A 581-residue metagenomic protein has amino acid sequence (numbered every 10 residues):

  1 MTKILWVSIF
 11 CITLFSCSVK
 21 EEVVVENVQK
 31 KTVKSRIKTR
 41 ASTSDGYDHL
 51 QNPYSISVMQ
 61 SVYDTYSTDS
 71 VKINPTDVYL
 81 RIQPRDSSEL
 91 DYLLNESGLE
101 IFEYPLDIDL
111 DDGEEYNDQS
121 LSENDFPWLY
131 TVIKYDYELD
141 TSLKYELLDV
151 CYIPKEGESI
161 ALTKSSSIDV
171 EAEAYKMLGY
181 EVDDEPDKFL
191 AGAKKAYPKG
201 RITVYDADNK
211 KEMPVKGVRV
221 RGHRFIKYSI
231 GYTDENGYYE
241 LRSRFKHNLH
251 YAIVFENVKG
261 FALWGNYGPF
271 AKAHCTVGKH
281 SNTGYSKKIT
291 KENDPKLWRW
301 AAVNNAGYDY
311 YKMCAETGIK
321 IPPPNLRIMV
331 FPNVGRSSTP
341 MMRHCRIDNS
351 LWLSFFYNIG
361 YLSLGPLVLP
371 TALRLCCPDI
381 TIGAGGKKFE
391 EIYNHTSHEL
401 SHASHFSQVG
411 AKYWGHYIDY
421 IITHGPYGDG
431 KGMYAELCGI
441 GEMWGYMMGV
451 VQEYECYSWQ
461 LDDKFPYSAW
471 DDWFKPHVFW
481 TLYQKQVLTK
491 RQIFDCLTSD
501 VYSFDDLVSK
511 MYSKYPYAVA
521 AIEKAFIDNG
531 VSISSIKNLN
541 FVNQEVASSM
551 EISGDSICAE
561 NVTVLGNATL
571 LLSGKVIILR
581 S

Functional and structural regions predicted by a protein language model:
E21-E158: Long, solvent-exposed N-terminal ectodomains/accessory regions that are displayed to the extracellular/lumenal milieu
T43-Y47, Q51, I56-Q60, T65-S70 (+2 more regions): Pan-zinc metallopeptidase signature
Y47-S57, Y197-P198, T203-I226: Short, ordered, surface-exposed loop/turn motifs in non-cytosolic proteins
R224-Y238: Short, acidic Ser/Thr/Gly-rich low-complexity loop/linker segments typical of extracellular and cell-surface proteins
R242-K246, K291-V330, G335-S354: Zn2+-dependent metallopeptidase catalytic core
R343-I392, L400-G410: Active-site scaffold of zinc-dependent metalloenzymes
L400-Y417, W444, Q452: Catalytic Zn2+-binding segment of zinc metalloproteases
S407-L437: Post-HEXXH active-site segment of zinc metalloproteases
